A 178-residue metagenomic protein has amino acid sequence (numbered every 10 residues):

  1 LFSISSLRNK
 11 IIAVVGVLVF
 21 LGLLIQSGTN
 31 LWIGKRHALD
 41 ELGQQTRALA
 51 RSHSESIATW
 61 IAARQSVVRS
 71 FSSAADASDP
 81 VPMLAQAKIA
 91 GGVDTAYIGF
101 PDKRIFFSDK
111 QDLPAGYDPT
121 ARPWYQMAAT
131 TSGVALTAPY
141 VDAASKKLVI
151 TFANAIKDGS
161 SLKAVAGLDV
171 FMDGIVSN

Functional and structural regions predicted by a protein language model:
F2, A58, V165: Short, flexible active-site loop motifs that bind/organize anionic cofactors or intermediates
F2-R36: Extreme N-terminal signal-anchor transmembrane helix of membrane signaling/transducer proteins, especially in bacteria
I12-V17, S52-S54, L148, A153-N154: An N-terminal domain-start capping segment
Q44-P139, I175: Extracytoplasmic/periplasmic sensory segments of membrane signal-transduction proteins
V141-A143: PAS-family sensory domains
S145-N178: Conserved beta-strands of PAS-like sensory domains
